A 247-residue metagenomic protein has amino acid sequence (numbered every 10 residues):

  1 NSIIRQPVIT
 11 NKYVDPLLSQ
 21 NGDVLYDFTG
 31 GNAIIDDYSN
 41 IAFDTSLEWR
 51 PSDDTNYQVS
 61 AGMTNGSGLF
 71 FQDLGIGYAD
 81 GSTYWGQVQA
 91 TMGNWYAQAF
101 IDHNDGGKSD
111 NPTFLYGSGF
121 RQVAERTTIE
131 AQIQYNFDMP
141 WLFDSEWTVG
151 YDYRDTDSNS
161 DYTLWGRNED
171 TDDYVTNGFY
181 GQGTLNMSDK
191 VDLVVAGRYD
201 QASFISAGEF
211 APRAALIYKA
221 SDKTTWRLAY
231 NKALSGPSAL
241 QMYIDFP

Functional and structural regions predicted by a protein language model:
N1-A79: Periplasmic-side early beta-strands and strand-to-turn transitions of outer-membrane beta-barrels
S2-A33, N111-R121, T163-D170, L240-P247: Solvent-exposed loop segments that connect transmembrane elements
D15-P16, V191, T224, L234: N-terminal targeting/docking segments
A42-D44, Y180, R213: One-face residue pattern on beta-strands with alternating periodicity enriched for small/polar residues
R50-N56, S60-G62, S82-S206, K219: Face-selective signature of the C-terminal outer-membrane beta-barrel domain
G81, A207-E209, K232: Active-site-proximal structural scaffolding
I101-F114, S203, K223-P247: Surface-exposed extracellular loop regions of Gram-negative outer-membrane beta-barrel proteins, predominantly
F204-W226: Repeat-solenoid scaffold signature
